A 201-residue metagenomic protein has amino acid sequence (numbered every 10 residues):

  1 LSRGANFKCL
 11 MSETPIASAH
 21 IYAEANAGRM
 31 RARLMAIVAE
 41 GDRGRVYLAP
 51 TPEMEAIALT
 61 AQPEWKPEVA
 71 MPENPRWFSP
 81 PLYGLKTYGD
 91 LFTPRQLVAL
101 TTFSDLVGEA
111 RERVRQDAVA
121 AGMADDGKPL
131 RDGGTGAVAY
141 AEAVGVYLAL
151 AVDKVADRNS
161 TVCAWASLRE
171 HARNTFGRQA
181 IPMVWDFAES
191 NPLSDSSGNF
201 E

Functional and structural regions predicted by a protein language model:
L1-E201: Nucleic-acid modification enzymes, centered on SAM-dependent nucleic-acid methyltransferases
